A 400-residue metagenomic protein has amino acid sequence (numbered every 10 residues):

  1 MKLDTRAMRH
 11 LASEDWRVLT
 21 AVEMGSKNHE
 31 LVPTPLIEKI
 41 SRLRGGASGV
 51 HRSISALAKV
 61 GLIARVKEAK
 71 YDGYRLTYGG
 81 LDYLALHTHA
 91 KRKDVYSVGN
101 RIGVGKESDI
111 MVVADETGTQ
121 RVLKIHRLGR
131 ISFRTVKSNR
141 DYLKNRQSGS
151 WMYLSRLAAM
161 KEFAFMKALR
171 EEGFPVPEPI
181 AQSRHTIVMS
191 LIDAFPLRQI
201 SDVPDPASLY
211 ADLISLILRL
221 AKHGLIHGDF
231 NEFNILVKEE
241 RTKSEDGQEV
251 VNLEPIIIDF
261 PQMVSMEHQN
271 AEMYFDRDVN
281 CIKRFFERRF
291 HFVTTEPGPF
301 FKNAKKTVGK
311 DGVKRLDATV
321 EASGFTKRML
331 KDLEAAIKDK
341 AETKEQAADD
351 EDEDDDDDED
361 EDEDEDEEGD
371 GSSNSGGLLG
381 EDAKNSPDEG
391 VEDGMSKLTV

Functional and structural regions predicted by a protein language model:
K2-R6, I40, R44-H51, K59-A64 (+1 more regions): Conserved ATP-binding subdomain of kinase catalytic cores across diverse folds
E14-A21: Short alpha-helical "packing" element that flanks the helix-turn-helix/winged-helix DNA-binding module
N28-S41: Short acidic, hydrophobic short linear motifs in intrinsically disordered regions
H51-S55, I217: Short, hydrophobic-biased segments on the C-terminal half of alpha helices that form "recognition helices"
T117-K124, F233-F290: Catalytic activation segment of kinase domains across protein kinase-like and atypical kinase folds
P196-P204: AlphaC helix of the protein kinase catalytic domain
K222-E232: Catalytic-loop of the protein kinase fold
R315-V400: Acidic, serine/threonine-rich intrinsically disordered low-complexity regions
